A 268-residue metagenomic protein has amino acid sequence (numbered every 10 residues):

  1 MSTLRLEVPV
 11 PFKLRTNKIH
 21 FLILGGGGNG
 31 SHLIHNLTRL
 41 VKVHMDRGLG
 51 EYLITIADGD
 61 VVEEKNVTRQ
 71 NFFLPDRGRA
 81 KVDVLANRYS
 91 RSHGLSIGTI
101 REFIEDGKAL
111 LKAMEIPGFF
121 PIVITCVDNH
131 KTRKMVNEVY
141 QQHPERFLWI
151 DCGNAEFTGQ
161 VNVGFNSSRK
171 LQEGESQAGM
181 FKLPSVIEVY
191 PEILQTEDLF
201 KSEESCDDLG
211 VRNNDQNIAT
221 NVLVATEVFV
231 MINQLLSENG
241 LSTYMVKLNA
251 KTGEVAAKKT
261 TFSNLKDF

Functional and structural regions predicted by a protein language model:
S2-N29, L33, H130-K131, M135-F268: Glycine-rich phosphate/adenylate-binding loop
S2-R5, F12-R15, K81-D83, Y89-S90 (+1 more regions): Localized chelating/binding microdomains that coordinate divalent metal ions or stabilize phosphate-bearing
P11-F12, R39-G50, M114-P117, Y140-E145: Alpha-helix termini
N17-R47, T55-E63: Glycine-rich adenosine-cofactor-binding loop
G50-L95: Glycine-rich phosphate-binding loop and adjoining beta1-alpha1-beta2 segment of Rossmann-like nucleotide-binding folds
R77-F120, V127-K134: A structured beta-alpha segment of the ubiquitous adenosine-cofactor-binding alpha/beta core
P121-I122, F147: Conserved acidic residues
V123-C126, D151: Redox-cofactor binding/interface segments in oxidoreductases and associated redox assembly factors
